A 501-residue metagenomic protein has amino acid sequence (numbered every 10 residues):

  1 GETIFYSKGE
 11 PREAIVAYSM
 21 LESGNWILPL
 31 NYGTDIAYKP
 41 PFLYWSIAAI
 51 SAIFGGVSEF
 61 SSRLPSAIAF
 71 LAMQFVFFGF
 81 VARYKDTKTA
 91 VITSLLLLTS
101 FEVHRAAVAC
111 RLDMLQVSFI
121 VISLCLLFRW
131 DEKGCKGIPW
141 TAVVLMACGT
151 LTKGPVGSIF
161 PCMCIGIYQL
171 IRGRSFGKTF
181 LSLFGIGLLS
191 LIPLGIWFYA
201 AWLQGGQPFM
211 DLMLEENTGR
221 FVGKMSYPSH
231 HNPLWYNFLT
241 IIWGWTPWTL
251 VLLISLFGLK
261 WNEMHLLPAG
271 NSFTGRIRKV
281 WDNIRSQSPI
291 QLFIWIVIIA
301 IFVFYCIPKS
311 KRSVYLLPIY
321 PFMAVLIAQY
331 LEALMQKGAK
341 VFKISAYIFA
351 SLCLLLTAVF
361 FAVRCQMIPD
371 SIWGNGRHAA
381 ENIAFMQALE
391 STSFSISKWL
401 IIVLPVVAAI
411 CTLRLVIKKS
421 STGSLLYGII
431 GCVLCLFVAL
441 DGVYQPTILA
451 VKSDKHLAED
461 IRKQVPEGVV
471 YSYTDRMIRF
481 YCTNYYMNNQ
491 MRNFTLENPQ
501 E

Functional and structural regions predicted by a protein language model:
G1-K343, V363, M367: Membrane-integral, polyisoprenol-dependent glycosyltransferases of the GT-C/oligosaccharyltransferase superfamily
W140, G258-E501: Membrane-embedded architecture of ER/inner-membrane glycosylation machinery
